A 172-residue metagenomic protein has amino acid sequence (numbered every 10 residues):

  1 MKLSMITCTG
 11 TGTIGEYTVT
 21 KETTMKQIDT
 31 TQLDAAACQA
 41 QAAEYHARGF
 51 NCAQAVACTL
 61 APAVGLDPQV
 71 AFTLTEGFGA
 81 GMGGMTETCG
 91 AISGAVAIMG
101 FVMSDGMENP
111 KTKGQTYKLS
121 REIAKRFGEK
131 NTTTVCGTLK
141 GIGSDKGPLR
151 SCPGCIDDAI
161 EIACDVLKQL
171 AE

Functional and structural regions predicted by a protein language model:
K2, G12-T24: Short, Lys/Arg-enriched N-terminal segments with co-localized hydrophobic residues within the first ~10-30 amino acids
T24-R48: Polybasic, low-complexity association/targeting segments
K26-Q32, T59-G77, K130-G137: Acidic-glycine-rich active-site phosphate/pyrophosphate-binding loop
A40-A47, F78-T86, G143-L149: A short glycine/serine-rich beta->alpha loop
A63-L74, F101-L119: Phosphate-handling active-site elements
G94-V102: DPxDG-like acidic metal-binding loop motif
Q115-E172: C-terminal binding/interaction regions
